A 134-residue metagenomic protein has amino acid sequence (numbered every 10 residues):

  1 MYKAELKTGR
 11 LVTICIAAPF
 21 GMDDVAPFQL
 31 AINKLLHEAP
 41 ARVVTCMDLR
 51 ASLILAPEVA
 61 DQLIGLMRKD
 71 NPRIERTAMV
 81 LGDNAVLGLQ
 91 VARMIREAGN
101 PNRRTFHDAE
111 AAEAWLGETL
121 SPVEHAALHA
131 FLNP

Functional and structural regions predicted by a protein language model:
M1-P134: Amphipathic, Lys/Arg-enriched alpha-helical "gate/interface" segment within cytosolic domains that mediates
